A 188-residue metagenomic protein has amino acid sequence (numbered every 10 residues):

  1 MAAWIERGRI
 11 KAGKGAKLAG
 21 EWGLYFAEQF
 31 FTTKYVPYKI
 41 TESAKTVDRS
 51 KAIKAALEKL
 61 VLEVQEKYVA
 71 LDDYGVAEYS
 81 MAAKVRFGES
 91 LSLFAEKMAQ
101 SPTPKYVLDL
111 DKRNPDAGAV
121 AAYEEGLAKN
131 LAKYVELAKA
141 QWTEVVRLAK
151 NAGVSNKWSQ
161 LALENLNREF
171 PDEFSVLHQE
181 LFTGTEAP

Functional and structural regions predicted by a protein language model:
M1-P188: Acidic, polar-rich low-complexity tracts and alpha-helical solenoid repeat scaffolds
